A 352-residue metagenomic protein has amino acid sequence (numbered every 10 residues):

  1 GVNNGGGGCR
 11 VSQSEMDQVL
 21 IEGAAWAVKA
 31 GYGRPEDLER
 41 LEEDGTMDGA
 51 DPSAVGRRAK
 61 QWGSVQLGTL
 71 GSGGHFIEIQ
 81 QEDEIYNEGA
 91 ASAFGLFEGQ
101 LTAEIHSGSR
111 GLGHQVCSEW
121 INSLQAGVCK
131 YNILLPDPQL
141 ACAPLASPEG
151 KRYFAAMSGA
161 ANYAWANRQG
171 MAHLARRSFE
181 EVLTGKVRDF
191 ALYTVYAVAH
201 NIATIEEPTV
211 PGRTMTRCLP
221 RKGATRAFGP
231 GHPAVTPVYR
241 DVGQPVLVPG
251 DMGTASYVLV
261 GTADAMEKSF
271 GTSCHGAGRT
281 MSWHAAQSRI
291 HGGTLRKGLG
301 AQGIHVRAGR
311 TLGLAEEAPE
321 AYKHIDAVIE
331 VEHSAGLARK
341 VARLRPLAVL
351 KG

Functional and structural regions predicted by a protein language model:
G1-G352: Domain-length cofactor-binding catalytic modules of enzymes
